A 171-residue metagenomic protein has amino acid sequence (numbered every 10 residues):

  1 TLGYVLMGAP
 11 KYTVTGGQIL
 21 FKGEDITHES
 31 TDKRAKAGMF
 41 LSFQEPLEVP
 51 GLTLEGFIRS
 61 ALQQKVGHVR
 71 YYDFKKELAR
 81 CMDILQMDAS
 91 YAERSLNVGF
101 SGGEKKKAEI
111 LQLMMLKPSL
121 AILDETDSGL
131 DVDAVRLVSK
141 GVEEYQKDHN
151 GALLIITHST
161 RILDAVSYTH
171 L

Functional and structural regions predicted by a protein language model:
Q18-R34, N97: ABC ATPase NBD Q-loop/coupling interface
E45, G51-K65, E77: Q-loop/switch helix immediately C-terminal to the Walker
L113-M114: ABC ATPase C-loop
K117: Conserved catalytic motifs of ABC-family nucleotide-binding domains
E125-T126, D133: Walker B catalytic motif
V135-D148: Helical segment within the ABC ATPase nucleotide-binding domain
I156-H158: H-loop/switch region of ABC-family ATPase nucleotide-binding domains
T169-H170: Conserved small/polar residues in nucleotide/adenosyl-binding loops
